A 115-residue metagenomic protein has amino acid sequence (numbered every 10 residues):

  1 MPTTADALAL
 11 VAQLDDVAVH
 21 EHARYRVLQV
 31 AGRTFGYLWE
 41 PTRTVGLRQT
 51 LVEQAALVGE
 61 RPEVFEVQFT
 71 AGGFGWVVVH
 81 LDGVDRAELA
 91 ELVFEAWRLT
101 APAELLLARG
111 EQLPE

Functional and structural regions predicted by a protein language model:
M1-E115: Charge-dense, helix-prone N-terminal extensions
